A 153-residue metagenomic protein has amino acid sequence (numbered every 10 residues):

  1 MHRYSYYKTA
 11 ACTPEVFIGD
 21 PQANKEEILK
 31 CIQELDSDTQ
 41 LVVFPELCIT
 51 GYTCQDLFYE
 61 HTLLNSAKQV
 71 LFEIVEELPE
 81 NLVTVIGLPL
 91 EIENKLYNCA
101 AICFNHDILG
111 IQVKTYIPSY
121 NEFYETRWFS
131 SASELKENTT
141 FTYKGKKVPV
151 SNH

Functional and structural regions predicted by a protein language model:
M1-H153: Enzyme catalytic cores with a strong preference for nitrogen-chemistry domains
